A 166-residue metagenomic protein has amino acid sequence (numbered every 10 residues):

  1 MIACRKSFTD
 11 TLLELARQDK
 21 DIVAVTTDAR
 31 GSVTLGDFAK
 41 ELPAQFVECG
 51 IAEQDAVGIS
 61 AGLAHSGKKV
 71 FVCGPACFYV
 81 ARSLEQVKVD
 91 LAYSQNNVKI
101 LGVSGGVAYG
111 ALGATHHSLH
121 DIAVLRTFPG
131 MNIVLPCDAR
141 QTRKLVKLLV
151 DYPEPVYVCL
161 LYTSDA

Functional and structural regions predicted by a protein language model:
M1-L161: Thiamine diphosphate
Y162-A166: Conserved small/polar residues in nucleotide/adenosyl-binding loops
